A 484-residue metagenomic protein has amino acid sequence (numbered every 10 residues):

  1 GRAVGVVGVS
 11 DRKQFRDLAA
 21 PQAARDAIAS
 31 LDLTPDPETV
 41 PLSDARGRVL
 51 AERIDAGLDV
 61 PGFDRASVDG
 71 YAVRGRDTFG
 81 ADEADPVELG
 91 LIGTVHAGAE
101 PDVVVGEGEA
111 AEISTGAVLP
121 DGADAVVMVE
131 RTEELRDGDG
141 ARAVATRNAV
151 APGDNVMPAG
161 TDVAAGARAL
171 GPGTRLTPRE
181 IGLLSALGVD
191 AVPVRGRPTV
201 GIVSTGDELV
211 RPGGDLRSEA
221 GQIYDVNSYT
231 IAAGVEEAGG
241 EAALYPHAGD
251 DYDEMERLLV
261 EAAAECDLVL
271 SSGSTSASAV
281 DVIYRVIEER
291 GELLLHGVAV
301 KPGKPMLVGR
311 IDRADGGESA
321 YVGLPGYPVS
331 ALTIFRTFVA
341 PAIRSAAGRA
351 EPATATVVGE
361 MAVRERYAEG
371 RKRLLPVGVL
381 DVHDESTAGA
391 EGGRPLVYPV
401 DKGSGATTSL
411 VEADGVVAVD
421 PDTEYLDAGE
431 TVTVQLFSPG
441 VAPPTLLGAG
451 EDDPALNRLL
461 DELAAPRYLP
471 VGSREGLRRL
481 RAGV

Functional and structural regions predicted by a protein language model:
G1-D32, S114, V126-A141, A145-A151 (+9 more regions): Terminal disorder- and signal-encoded targeting elements
G1-D82, P158, R349-P376: Short, low-complexity N-terminal leaders and the immediately following helix N-cap/first helix
Q14-D17, D190-L324, A331, N457 (+1 more regions): Helix-rich terminal scaffold detector
A19, I54, Y71-L244, S386 (+3 more regions): Short, glycine/charged-enriched hinge/interface segments at domain edges or termini
F63-R65, A99-V104, A110, P158-T161 (+3 more regions): Short, surface-exposed secondary-structure edge patches
R65, G98, V286-T445: Flexible glycine/proline-rich
P443-E451, A465-L469: Short, well-ordered beta-strand elements
A464-V484: N-terminal segment of the mature folded domain
